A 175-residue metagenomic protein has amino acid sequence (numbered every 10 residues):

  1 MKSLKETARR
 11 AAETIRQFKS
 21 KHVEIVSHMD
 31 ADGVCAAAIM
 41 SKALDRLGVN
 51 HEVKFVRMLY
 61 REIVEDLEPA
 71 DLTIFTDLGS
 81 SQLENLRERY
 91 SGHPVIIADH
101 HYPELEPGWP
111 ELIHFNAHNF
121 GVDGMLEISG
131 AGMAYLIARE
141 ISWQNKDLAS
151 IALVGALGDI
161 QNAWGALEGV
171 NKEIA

Functional and structural regions predicted by a protein language model:
M1-A175: Replace "Mg2+/Mn2+-dependent" with "divalent metal-dependent
